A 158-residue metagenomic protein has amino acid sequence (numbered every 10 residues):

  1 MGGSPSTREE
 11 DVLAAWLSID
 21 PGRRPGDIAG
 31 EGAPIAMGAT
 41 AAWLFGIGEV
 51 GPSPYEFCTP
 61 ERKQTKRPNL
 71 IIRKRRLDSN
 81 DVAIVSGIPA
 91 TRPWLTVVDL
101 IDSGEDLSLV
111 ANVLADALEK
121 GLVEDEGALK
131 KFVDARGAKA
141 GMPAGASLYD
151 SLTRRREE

Functional and structural regions predicted by a protein language model:
M1-R92, D99, S103-K131, A138-P143 (+1 more regions): Short gly/ser-rich loop at a beta-strand->alpha-helix junction or flexible surface loop bordering the NTP-binding
